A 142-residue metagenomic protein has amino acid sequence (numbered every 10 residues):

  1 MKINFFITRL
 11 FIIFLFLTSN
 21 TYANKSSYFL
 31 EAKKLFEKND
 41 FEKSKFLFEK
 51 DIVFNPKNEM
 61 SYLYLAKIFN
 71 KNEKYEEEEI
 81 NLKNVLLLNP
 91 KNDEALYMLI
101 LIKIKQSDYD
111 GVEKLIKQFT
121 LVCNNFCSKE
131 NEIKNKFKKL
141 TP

Functional and structural regions predicted by a protein language model:
E37-K38, K71-N72, K105, K139-P142: Register position in tetratricopeptide repeats
D51, N84-V85, Q118-F119: Canonical positions in the second alpha-helix
Y64, M98, E132-K136: Canonical tetratricopeptide repeat
E113-P142: Terminal, low-structured helical/coil segments at or just beyond the last alpha-helical repeat
